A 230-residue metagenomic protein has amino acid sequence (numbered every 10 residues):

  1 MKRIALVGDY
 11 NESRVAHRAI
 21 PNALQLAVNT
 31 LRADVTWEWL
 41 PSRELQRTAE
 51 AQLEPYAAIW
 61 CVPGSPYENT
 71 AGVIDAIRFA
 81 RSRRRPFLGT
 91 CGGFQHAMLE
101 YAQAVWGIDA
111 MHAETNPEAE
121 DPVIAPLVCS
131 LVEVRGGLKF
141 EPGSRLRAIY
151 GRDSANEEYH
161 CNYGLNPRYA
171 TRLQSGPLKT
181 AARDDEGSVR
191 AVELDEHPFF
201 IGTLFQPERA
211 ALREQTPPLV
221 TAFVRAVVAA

Functional and structural regions predicted by a protein language model:
M1-S154, H160-G176, T180-E196, L204-A230: N-terminal beta1-alpha1 cap of cysteine-dependent amidohydrolase-like domains
